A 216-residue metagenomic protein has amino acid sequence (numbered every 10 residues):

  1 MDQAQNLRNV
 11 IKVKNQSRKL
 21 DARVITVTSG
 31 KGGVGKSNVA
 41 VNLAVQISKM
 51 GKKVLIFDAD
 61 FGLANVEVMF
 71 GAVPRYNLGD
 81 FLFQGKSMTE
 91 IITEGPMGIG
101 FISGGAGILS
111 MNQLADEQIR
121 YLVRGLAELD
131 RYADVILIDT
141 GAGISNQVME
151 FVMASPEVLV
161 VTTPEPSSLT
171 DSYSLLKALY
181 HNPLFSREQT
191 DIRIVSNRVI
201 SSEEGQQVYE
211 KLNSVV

Functional and structural regions predicted by a protein language model:
M1-K31: Extreme N-terminal, non-catalytic leader segments that precede Walker-type/kinase nucleotide-binding cores
Q3, V39, G62, P74-N77 (+9 more regions): Helical mechanochemical/support elements of P-loop NTPase systems and associated helical scaffolds
V24-M88: Walker A/P-loop NTP-binding active-site region of P-loop NTPases, recognizing the glycine-rich GxxxxGKT/S
S29, D58, S103-A106, T162 (+1 more regions): Flexible glycine-/small-residue-rich
K53-L55, I99-G100, V158, R193: Structural motif
A59-R131: P-loop/Walker-type NTP enzyme "switch/lid" segment
V135, T140-V216: Conserved catalytic-core segment of NTP-binding enzymes
